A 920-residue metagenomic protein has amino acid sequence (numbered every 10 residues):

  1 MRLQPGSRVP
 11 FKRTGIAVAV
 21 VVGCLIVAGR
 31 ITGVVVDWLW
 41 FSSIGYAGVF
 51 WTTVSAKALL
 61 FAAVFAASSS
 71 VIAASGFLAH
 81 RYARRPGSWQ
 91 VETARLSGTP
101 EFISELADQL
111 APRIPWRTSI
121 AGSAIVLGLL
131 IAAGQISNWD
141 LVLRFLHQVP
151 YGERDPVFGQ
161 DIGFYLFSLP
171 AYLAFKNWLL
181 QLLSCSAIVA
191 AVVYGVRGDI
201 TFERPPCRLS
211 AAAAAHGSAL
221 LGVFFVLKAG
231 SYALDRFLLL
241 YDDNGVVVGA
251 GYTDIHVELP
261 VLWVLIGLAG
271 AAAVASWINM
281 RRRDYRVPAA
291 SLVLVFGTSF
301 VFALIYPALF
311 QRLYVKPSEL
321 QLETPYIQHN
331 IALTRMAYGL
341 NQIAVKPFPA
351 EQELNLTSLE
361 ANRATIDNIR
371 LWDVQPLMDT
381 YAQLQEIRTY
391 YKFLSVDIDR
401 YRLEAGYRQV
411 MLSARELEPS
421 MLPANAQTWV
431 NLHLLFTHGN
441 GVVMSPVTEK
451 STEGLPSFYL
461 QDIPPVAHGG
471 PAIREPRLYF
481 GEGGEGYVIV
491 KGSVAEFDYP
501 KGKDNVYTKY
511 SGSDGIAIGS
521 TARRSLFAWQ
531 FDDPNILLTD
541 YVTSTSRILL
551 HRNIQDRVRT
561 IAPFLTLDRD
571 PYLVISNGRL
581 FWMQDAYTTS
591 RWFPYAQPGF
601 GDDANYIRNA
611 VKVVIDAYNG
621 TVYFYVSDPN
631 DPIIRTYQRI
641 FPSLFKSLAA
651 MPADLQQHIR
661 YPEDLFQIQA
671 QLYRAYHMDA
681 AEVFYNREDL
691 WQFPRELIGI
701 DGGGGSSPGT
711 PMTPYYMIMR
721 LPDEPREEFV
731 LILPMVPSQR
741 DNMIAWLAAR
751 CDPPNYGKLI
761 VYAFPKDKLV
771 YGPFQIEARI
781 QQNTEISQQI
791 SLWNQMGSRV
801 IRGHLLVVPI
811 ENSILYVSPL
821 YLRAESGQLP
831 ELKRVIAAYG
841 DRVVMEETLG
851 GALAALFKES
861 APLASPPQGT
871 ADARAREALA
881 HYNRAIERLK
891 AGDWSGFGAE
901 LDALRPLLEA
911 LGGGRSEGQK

Functional and structural regions predicted by a protein language model:
L3-Q4, A17-V20, C24-S43, A47-A891 (+1 more regions): Soluble extracytoplasmic regions of secretory-pathway and membrane proteins
